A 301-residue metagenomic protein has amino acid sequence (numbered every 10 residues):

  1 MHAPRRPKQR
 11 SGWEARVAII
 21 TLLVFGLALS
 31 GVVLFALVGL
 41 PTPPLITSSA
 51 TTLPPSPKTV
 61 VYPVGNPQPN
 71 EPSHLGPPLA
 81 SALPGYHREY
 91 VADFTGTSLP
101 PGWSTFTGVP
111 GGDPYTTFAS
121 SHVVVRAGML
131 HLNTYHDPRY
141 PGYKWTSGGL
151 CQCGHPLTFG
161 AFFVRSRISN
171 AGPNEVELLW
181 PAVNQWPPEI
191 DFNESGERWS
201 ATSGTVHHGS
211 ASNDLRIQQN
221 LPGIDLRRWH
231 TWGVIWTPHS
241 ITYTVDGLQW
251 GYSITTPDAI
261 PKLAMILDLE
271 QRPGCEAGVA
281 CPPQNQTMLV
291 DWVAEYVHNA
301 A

Functional and structural regions predicted by a protein language model:
M1, L40, V206-H207: Intrinsically disordered, low-complexity cationic segments
M1-P4, L27-G31, A50-T52, V293: Generic low-polarity alpha-helical segments
M1-V17: Terminal targeting segments of Actinobacterial cell-envelope proteins
H2-A3, A18, P43-I46, T59-Y62: N-terminal targeting leaders of exported, membrane, and organelle-targeted proteins
G12-A15, T47, P77: Short, intrinsically disordered, low-complexity terminal segments
E14-L37: Secretory targeting and sorting signals
A18-T21, L53-A301: GH16 jelly-roll
L29-S56: C-terminal region of N-terminal signal peptides and the immediate post-cleavage residues of exported proteins
